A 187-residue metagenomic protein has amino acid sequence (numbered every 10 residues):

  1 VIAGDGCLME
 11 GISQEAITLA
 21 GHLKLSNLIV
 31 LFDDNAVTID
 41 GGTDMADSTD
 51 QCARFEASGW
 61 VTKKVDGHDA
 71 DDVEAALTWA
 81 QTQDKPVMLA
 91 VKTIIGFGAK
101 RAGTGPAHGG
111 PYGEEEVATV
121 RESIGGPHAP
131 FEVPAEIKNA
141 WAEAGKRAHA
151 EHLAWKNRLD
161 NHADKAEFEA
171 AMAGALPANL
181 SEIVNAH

Functional and structural regions predicted by a protein language model:
V1-E143: Glycine-rich ThDP/TPP pyrophosphate-binding loop and its adjacent helix/strand module within ThDP-dependent enzymes
K64, K138-H187: Thiamine diphosphate
